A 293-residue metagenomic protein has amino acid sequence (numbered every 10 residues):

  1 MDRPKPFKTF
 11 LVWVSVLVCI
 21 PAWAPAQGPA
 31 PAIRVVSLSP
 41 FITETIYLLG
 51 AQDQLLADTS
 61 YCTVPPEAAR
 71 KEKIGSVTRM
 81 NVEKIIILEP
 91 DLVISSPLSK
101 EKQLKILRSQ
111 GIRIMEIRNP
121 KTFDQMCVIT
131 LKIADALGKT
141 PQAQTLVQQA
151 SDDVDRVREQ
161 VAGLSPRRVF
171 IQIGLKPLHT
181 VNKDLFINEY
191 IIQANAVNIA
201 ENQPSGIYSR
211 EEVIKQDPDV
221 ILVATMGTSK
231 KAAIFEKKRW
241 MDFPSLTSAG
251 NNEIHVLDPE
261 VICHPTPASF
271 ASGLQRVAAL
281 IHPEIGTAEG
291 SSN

Functional and structural regions predicted by a protein language model:
D2-V12: Bacterial N-terminal signal peptides that target proteins for export
F10-A22: Bacterial N-terminal signal peptides
P31-I46, Q142-A196, I262, G290: Basic- and aromatic-lined ligand-binding clefts that recognize polyanionic substrates
I33-R34, Q125-D135, Q144, D155 (+1 more regions): Structured C-terminal subdomain patch of bacterial secreted/periplasmic proteins
I33-S99, Q103, M115, I199-N202: A short, structured surface patch at a secondary-structure boundary
T59, D184-G206, V256: His/Asp/Glu-enriched short active-site or ligand-binding loop at hydrolase and phosphoryl-transfer sites
V64, L104-K132: Flexible loop/hinge segments that line or gate small-molecule binding clefts
V82-E89, Q110, S209-V220: Short helices/loops that flank or line small-molecule/ion binding pockets
